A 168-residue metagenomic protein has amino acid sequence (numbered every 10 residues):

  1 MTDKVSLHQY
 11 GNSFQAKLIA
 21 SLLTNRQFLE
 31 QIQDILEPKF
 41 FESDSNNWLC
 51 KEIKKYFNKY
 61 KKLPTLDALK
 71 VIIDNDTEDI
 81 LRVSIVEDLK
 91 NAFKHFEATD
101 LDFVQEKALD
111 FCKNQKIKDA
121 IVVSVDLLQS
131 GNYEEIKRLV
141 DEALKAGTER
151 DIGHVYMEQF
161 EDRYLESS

Functional and structural regions predicted by a protein language model:
M1-F111: Noncatalytic partner-interaction/assembly domains of nucleic-acid and motor enzyme complexes, especially the accessory
A20, E142-S168: The Walker A/P-loop phosphate-binding site
T99, L128-N132: Short helix-adjacent coil turns
K118-V122: Contiguous, amphipathic alpha-helical segments that mediate oligomerization or scaffolding in large protein assemblies
E135-I136: Solenoid-repeat scaffolds in large eukaryotic assemblies
